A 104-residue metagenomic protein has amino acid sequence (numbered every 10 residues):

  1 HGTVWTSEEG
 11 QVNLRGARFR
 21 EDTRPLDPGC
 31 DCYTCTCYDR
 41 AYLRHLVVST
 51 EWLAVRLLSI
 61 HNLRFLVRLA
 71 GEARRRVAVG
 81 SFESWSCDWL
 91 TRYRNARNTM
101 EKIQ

Functional and structural regions predicted by a protein language model:
H1-L26: Glycine-rich phosphate/ribose-binding loops and adjacent secondary-structure elements that form binding surfaces
G29-Q104: C-terminal extensions of enzymes
